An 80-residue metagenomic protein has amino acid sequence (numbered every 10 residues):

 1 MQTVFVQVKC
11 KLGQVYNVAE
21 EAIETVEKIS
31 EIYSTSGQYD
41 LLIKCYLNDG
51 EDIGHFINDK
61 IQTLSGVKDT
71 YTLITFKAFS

Functional and structural regions predicted by a protein language model:
M1-S80: A compositional/biophysical signature of low hydrophobicity enriched in polar/charged and small residues
